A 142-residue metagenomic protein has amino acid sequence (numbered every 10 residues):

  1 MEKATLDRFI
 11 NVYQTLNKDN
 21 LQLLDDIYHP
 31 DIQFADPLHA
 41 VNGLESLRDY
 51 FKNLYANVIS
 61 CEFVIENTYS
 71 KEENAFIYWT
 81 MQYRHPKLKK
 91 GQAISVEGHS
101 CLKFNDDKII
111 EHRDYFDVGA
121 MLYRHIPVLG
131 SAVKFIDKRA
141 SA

Functional and structural regions predicted by a protein language model:
M1, L24, P30, A35 (+3 more regions): Intrinsic disorder/low-complexity signal
K3-L6, L21-E72: A solvent-exposed, acidic/Ser-Thr-rich amphipathic alpha-helical stretch
R8, L23, S46, M121 (+1 more regions): Exposed alpha-helical structural elements
N11, F34-P37, K89: A general structural-boundary detector
L16-D19: Short helix-adjacent coil turns
A56-E62, Y69-A142: A beta-strand edge to alpha-helix "cap/lid" segment located at domain peripheries
